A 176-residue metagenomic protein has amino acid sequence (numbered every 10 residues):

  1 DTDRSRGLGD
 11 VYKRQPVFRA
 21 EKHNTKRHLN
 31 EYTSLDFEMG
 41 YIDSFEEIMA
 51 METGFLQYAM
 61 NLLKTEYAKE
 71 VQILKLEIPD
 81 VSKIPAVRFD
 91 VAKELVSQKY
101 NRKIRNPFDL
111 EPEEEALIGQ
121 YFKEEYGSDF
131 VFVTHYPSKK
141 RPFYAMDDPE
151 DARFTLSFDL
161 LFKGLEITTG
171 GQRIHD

Functional and structural regions predicted by a protein language model:
D1-Y12: Single conserved hydrophobic/aromatic residue that forms the stacking wall/gate of nucleotide- or nucleobase-binding
R14, F37, A92, V133 (+1 more regions): A residue-level signal for conserved active-site and pocket-lining positions in enzyme catalytic cores
R14, K22-H23, E46, R141-Y144 (+1 more regions): Short helix/loop capping segments that flank catalytic or ligand/cofactor-binding pockets
P16-I42, S157-F162: Residues forming anionic-ligand binding surfaces in small-molecule and nucleic-acid pockets of primarily soluble enzymes
G40-A50: Catalytic palm subdomain of template-directed nucleic-acid polymerases, centered on the conserved carboxylate motif
I48-E52, R88, D176: Hydrophobic (often cysteine-bearing) scaffold residues that line and stabilize catalytic clefts of nucleotide/cofactor
G54-L160: Metal-assisted phosphate- and nucleotidyl-transfer catalytic regions
F130, K163-D176: Extended C-terminal subregions enriched in glycine
